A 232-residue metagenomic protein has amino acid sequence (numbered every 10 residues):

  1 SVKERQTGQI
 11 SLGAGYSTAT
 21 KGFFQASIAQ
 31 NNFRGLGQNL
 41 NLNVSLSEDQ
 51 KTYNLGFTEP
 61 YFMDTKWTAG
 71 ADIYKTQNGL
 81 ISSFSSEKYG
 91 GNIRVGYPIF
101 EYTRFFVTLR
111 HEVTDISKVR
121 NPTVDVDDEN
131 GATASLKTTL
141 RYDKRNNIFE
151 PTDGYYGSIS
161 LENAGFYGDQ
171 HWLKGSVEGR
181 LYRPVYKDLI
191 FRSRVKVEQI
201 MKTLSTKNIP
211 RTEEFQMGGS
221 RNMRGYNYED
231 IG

Functional and structural regions predicted by a protein language model:
S1-G15, S27, N41-E59, L173-E178 (+2 more regions): Periplasmic polypeptide-binding modules associated with outer-membrane biogenesis and secretion
K3, A29-N31, N54-P60, Y74 (+7 more regions): Transmembrane beta-barrel domains of outer membrane proteins
G8-I10, K21, F33-L40, M63-A69 (+3 more regions): Repeated loop/turn-to-beta-strand initiation elements of outer-membrane beta-barrel proteins
G8-Y16, F24-A26, Q30-S47, A69-G79 (+2 more regions): Transmembrane beta-strand segments that form the barrel wall of outer-membrane beta-barrel proteins
Q9-A19, P122-E129, T133-G232: C-terminal outer-membrane beta-barrel translocator/porin domains of Gram-negative envelope proteins and their
Q25-Q38, S82-P98, D115-V124, E150-Y155 (+2 more regions): Short secondary-structure transition/capping segments
K51-A132, L136-T138: Transmembrane beta-barrel wall of Gram-negative outer-membrane proteins
